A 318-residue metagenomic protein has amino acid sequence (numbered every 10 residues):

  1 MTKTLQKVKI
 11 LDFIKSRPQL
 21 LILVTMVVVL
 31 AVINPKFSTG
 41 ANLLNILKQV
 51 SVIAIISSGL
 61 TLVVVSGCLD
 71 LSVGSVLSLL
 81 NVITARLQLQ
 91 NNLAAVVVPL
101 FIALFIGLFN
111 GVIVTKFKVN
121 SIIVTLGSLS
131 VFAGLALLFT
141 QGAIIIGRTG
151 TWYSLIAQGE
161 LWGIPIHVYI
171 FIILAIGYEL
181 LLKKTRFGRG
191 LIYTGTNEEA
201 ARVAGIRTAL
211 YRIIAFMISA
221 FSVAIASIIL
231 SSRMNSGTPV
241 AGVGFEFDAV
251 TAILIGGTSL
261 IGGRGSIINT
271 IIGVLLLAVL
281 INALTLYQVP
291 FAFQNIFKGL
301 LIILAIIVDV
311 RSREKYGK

Functional and structural regions predicted by a protein language model:
M1-V28, G177, T196, R202-L210 (+1 more regions): Cytosolic-side transmembrane-helix boundaries in multi-pass membrane proteins
I10-L11, L69, F105-I146, K184-R186 (+3 more regions): Short loop segments and helix-boundary regions at transmembrane helix junctions of multi-pass inner-membrane proteins
Q19-V32, G59-L60, A133-A136, I170-L180 (+4 more regions): Hydrophobic core segments of alpha-helical transmembrane domains in multi-pass membrane transport and ion-translocation
T25, V29-N91, I113-V119, G257-I267 (+1 more regions): Single transmembrane alpha-helix segments in multi-pass membrane proteins
P35-N45, L137-Q141, L182-K183, G188 (+2 more regions): Inter-helical junctions in multi-pass inner-membrane proteins, predominant in energy-converting antiporter-like
Q90-L93, V97-P99, F105-N110, V114 (+1 more regions): Helix-loop-helix "hairpin" substructures at the membrane interface of multi-pass membrane proteins
F117, S121-K184, Y211-I214, R233-G242 (+2 more regions): Transmembrane helix-bundle core of multi-pass membrane transporters and related energy-transducing complexes
V223, R233-G299: Transmembrane alpha-helical segments in multi-pass inner-membrane proteins
